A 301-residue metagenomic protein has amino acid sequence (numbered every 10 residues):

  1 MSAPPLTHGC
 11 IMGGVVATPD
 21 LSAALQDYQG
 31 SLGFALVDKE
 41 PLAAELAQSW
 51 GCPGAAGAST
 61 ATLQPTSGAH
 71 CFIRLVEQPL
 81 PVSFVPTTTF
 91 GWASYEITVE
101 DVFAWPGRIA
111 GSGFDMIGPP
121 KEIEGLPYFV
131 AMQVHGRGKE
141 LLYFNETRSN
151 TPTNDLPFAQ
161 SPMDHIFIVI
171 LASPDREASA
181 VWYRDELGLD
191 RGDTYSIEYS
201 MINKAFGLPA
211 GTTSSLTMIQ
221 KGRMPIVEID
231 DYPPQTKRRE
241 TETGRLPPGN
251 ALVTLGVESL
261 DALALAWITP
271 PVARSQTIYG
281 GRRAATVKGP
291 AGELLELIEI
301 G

Functional and structural regions predicted by a protein language model:
L6, V16-A69, E122-G125, A172-M224: Core segments of cupin and vicinal oxygen chelate
C10-G14, A24, F114, K121 (+6 more regions): Catalytic cores of nucleotide-enabled group-transfer and carboxylate-activating enzymes in metabolic and assembly-line
C10-P19, G57-I109, V130-H135, H165-P174 (+3 more regions): Vicinal oxygen chelate
A35, S112-I117, D190, I268-A273: A common structural junction motif
P41, K121-E122, V130, I202-L208 (+4 more regions): Intrinsic, low-complexity N-terminal interaction/targeting segments
L46, G125-F129, I278-R282: Short acidic/glycine-enriched loop/turn segments that link adjacent beta-strands
I73-Q78, A131-P157: Short, structured interface segments
N150-I166, L171, N203-A205: Solvent-exposed, charged amphipathic helical/linker segments at domain boundaries
